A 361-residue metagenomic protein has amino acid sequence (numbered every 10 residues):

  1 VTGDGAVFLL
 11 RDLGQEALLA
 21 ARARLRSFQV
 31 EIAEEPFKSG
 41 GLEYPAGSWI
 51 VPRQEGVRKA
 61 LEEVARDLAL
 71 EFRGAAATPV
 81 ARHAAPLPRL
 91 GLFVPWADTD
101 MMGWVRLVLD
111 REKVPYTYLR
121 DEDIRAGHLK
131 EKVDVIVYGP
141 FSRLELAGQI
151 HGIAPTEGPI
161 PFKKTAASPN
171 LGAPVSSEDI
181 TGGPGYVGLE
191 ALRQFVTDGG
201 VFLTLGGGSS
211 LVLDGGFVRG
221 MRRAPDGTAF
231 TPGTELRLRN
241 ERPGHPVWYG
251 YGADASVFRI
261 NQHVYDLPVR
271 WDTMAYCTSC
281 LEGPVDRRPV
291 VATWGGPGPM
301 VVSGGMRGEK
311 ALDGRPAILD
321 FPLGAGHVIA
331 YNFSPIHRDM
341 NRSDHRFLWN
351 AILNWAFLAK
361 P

Functional and structural regions predicted by a protein language model:
V1-P361: Intrinsic-disorder/low-complexity accessory segments
